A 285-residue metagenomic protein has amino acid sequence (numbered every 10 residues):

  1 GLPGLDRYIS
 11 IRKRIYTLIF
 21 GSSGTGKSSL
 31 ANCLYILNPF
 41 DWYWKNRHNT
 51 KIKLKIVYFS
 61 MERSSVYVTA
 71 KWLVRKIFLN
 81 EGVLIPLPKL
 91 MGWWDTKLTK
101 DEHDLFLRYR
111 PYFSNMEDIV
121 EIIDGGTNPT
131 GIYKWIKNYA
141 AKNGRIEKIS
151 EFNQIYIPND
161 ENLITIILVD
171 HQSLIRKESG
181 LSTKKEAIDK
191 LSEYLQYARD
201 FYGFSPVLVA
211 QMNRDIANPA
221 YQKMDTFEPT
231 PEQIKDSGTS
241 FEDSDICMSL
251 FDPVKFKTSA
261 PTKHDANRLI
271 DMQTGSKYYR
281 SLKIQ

Functional and structural regions predicted by a protein language model:
L2-R7, D41-E161: Cytosolic-facing regulatory segments adjacent to core modules
R7, R12-L18, L54: Pre-Walker A (Motif I) flank of P-loop NTPase domains
G24: Walker A (P-loop) phosphate-binding loop of P-loop NTPases
K27-S28: Conserved lysine of the Walker
C33-Y35, W42, E193-Q285: Phosphate-binding/switch region of NTP-binding enzymes
D95, E121, K177-A187, A220-F227: Flexible beta-alpha connector loops of hexameric P-loop NTPases
E117-V120, N162-I166, Y202-V207: Loop/turn-to-beta-strand initiation segments
E147-Q196: Helical hairpin unit composed of two closely spaced alpha helices linked by a short loop
